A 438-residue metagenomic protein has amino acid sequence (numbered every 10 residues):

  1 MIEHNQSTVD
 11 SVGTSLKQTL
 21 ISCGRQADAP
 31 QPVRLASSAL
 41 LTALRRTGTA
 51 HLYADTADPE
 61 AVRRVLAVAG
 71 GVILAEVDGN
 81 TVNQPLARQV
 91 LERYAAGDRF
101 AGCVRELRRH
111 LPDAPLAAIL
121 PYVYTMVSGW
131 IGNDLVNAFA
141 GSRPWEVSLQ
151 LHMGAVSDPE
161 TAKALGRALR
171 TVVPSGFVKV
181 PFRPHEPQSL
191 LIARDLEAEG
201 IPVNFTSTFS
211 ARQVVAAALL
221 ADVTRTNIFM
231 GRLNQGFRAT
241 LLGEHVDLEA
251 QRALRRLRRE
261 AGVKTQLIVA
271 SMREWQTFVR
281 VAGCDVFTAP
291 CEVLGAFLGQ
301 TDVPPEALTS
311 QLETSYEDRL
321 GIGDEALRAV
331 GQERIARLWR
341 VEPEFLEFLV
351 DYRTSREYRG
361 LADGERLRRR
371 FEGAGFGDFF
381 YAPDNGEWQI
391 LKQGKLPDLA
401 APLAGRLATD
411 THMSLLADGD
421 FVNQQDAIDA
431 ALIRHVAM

Functional and structural regions predicted by a protein language model:
I2-I21, E333-M438: C-terminal extensions of enzymes
I2-R99, L407-L415, A427-I428: N-terminal capping/small domains of soluble enzymes
G24-P32, V68-A69, L74-G79, Q84-S189 (+1 more regions): Active-site beta->alpha loop and helix N-cap motifs at the rims of alpha/beta catalytic domains
L44-Y53, V173-F177, I192-F205, L257-I268: Short beta-strand/loop segments at the ligand-binding rim of alpha/beta enzyme cores
A54-D55, Y124, Q150, S175-H185 (+3 more regions): Catalytic beta/alpha-barrel core
N83, L149, V178, L196 (+3 more regions): Conserved, mostly hydrophobic/aromatic
Y94-G102, A239-T240, A296-T314, L415-D429: C-terminal helical cap(s) of enzyme catalytic domains, especially alpha/beta-barrels
P202-Y352: Catalytic alpha/beta core domains of metabolic enzymes, predominantly
